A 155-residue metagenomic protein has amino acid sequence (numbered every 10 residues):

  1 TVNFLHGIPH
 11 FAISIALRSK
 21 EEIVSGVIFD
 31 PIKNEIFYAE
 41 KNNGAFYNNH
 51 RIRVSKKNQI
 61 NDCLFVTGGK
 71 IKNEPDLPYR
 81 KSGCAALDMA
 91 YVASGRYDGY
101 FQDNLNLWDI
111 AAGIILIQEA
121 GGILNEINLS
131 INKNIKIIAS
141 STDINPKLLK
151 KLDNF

Functional and structural regions predicted by a protein language model:
V2-N42: DPxDG-like acidic metal-binding loop motif
L5, I32, N42, H50 (+2 more regions): Histidine- and/or cysteine-centered catalytic micro-motif in compact active-site loops
I13, V27, A45, F65 (+1 more regions): Well-ordered beta-strand positions enriched in small/hydrophobic/aromatic, beta-favoring residues
S19, Y47-N48: Structural motif
I23, R51-R53: Short, solvent-exposed loop/turn motifs
I32, K41-A45, R53-N61: A short, sequence-level motif marking secondary-structure junctions
R53-F155: An extended, acidic
